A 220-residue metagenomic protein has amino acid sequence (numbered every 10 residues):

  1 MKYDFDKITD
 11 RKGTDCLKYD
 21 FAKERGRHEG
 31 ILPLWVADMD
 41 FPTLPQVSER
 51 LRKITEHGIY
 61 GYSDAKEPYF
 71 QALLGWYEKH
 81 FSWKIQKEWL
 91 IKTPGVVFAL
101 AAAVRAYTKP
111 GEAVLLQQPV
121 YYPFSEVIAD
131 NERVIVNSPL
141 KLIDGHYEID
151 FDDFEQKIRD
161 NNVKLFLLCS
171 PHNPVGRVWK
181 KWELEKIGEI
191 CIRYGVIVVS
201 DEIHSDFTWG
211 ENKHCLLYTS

Functional and structural regions predicted by a protein language model:
K2-G95: N-terminal small-domain helix-loop-helix segment of the aminotransferase-like
P33, L115-L116, V199: A structural signal for short, well-ordered beta-strand segments and their strand-loop junctions that often border
Y60-E189, D206-H214: Conserved core of the PLP fold type I
R133, R193-V196: A short helix->loop->beta-strand "cap" motif at the edges of active sites that frequently abuts
L165, I197-V198: Hydrophobic "anchor" residues on beta-strands that sit immediately upstream of conserved functional sites
E202: Walker B catalytic acidic pair
Y218-T219: Conserved small/polar residues in nucleotide/adenosyl-binding loops
